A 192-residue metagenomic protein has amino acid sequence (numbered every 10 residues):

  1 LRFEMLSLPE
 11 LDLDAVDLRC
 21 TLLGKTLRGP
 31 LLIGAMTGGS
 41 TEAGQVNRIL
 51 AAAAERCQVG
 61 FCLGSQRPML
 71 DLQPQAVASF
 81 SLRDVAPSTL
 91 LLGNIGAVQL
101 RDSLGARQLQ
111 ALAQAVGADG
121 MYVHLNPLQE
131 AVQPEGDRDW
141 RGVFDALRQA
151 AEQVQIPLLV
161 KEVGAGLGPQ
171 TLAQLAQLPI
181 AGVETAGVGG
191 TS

Functional and structural regions predicted by a protein language model:
L1-L23, L27: An N-cap/entry alpha-helix motif that binds or orients negatively charged groups
S7-P9, G39, R67, Q99: Residues that cap or initiate secondary-structure elements
D14, E42, V46, Q73-P74 (+2 more regions): Short secondary-structure boundary/capping elements
D14-G24, N47-A52, Q75-R83, Q108-L112: Short, charged beta->alpha transition segments
T21-L72: Active-site cofactor/substrate anionic-group-binding motifs, chiefly glycine- and Lys/Arg-rich phosphate-binding loops
L32-T37, S65, G93-A97, I156-L158: Short, basic, glycine/proline-bearing loop/turn elements
A51-R56, D84-L91, V98-S192: Alpha/beta enzyme core
R56-A97: A gly/proline- and charged-residue-enriched helix-loop-helix capping module
